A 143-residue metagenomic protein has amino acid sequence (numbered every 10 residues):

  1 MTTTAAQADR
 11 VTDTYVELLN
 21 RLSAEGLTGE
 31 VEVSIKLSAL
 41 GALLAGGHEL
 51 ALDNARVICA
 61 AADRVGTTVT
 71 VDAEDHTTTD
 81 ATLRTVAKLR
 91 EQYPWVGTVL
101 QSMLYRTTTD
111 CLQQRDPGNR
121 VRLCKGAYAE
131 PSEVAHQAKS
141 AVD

Functional and structural regions predicted by a protein language model:
M1-D143: Positively charged, amphipathic and often flexible ligand-engagement surfaces
